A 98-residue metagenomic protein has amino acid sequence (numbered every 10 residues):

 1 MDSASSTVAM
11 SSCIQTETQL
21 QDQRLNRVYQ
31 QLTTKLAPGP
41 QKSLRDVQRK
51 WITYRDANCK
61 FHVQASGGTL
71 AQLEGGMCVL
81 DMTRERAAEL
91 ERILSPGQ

Functional and structural regions predicted by a protein language model:
M1-Q98: N-terminal alpha-helical modules
